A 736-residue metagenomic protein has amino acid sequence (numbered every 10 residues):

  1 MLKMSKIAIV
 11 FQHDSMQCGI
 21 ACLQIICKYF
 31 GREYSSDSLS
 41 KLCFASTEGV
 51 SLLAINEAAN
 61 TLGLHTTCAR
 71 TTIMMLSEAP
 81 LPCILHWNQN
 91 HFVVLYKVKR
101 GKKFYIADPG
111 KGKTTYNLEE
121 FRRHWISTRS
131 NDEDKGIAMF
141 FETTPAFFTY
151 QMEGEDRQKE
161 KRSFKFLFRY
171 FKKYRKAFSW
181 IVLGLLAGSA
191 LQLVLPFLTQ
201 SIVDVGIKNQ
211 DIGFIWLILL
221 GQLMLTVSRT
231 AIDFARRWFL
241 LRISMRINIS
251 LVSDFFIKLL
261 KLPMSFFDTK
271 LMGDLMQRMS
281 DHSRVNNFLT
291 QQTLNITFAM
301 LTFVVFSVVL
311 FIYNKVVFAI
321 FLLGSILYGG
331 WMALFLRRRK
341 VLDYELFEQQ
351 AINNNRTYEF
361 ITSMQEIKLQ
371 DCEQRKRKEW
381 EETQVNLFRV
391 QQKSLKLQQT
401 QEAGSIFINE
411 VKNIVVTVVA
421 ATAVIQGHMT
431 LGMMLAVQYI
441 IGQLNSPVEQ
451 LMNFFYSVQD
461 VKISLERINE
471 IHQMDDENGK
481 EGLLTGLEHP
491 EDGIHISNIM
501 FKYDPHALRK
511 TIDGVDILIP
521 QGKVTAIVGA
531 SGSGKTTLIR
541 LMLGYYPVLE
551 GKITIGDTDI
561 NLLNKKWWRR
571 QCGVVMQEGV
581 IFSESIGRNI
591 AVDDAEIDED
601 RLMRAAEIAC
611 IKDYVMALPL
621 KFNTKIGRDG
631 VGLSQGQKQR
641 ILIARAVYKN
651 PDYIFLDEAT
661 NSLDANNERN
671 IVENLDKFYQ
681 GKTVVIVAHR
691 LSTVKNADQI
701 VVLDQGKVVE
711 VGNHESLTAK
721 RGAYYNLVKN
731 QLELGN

Functional and structural regions predicted by a protein language model:
M1-L195, K208, I212-L217, L240 (+6 more regions): Membrane-integrated ABC transporters
F178-I232, F239, F311-V316, G427 (+1 more regions): Transmembrane helix-loop-helix hairpins at lipid-water interfaces of multipass membrane proteins, especially the type-1
V182, L186-F197, V227-F234, V285-F288 (+6 more regions): Hydrophobic alpha-helical transmembrane bundles that constitute the permease/transmembrane domains of multi-pass
T199-Q200, L260-V305, T362, K368: Juxtamembrane loop-to-helix connectors within ABC transporter transmembrane domains
I218-R229, D233, N295-Y344, V416-M429 (+1 more regions): Transmembrane helices of ABC transporter permease
S253, I257-K258, L262-D274, E345-L395 (+4 more regions): Loop segments that connect adjacent transmembrane helices in multi-pass transporters
Q349, K368-C372, K396, E410 (+1 more regions): Cytosolic ends of transmembrane helices, especially the final helix of ABC transmembrane type-1 domains
L487-N736: ABC-type nucleotide-binding domain
